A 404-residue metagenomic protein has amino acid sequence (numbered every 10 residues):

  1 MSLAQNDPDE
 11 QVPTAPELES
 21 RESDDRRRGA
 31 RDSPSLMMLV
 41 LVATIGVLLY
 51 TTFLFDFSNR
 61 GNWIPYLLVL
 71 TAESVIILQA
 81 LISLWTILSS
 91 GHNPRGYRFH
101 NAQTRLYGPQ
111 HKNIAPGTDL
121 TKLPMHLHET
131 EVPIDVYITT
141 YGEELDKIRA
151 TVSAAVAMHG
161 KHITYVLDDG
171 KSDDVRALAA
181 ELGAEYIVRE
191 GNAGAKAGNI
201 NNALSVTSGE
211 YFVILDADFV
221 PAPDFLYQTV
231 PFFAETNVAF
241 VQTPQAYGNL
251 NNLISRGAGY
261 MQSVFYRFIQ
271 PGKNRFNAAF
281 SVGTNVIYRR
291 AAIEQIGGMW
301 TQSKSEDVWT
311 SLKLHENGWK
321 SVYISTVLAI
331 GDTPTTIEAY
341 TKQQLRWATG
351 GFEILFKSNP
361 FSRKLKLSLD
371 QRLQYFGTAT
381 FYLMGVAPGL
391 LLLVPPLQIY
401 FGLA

Functional and structural regions predicted by a protein language model:
S2-P124, A179, Q374, T378 (+1 more regions): N-terminal membrane-anchoring/stem segments of glycan-assembly enzymes
E129, T151-H162: Short, acidic, metal-binding catalytic loop of nucleotide-sugar glycosyltransferases
V132-Y137, I163, W309: Cell-envelope/extracellular polymer assembly enzymes that use nucleotide-activated donors
D168-V175, G191: A conserved acidic beta->alpha catalytic loop
V188-Y211, P223-K304, H315-E316, I337-G377: Long helical/loop segments within the catalytic core of UDP-sugar-dependent glycosyltransferases, especially the large
Q302, S311-A329: Catalytic donor-sugar/metal-binding loop of nucleotide-sugar-dependent glycosyltransferases
S325-A339: Active-site donor/metal-binding and catalytic loop motifs of nucleotide-sugar-dependent glycosylation enzymes
